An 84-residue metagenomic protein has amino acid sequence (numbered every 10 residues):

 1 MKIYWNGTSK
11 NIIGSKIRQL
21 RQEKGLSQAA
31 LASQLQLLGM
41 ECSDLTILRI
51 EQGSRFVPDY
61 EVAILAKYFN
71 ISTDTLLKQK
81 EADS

Functional and structural regions predicted by a protein language model:
M1-K24: A short, Lys/Arg-rich alpha-helix, primarily the initiator
K2-G7, K67, D74-S84: Short, charged recognition helix plus adjacent turn of helix-turn-helix-like nucleic-acid-binding domains
S15, L26, C42, V57-Y60: Residue-level signal for the short linker/turn that defines the boundary of a DNA-recognition helix
Q22, Q36-L37, Q52, E81: Residue-level detection of the helix-turn-helix DNA-binding "recognition helix"
Q22, S33, K67: Alpha-helical residues within the helix-turn-helix
G25-R49: Short alpha-helical DNA-recognition segment
S54, P58-T75: DNA major-groove recognition helix of helix-turn-helix/homeodomain DNA-binding modules
